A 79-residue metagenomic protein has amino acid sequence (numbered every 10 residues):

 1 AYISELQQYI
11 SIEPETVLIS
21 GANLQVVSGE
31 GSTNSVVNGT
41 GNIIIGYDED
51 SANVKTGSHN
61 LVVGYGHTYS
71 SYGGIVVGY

Functional and structural regions predicted by a protein language model:
Y2-Y79: Glycine- and small/polar-enriched repetitive beta-structure motifs of secreted/surface proteins
